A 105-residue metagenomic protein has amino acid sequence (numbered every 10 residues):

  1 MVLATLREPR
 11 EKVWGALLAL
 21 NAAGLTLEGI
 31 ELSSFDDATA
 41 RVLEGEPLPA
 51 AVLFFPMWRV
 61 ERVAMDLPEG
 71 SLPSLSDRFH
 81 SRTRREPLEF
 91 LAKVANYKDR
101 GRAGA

Functional and structural regions predicted by a protein language model:
M1-A105: Conserved RNA-binding domains used in RNP assembly and mRNA/RNA metabolism
